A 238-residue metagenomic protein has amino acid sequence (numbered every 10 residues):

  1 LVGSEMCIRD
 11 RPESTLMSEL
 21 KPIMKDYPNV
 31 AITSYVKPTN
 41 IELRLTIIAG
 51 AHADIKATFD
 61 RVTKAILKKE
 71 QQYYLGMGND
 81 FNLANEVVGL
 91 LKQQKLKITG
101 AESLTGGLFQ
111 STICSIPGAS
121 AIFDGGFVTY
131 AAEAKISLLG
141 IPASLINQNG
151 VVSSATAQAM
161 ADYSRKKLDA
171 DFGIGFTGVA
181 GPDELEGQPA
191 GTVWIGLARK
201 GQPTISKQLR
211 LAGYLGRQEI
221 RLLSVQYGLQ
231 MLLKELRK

Functional and structural regions predicted by a protein language model:
L1-I8: Short, small-residue-biased leader/transition segments that mark boundaries at the very start of proteins
S4, T39-L43, K207: Short amphipathic alpha-helical segments
R11-V30: Short amphipathic alpha-helix segments
P28-S34, D171-G175: A short linear hydrophobic-aromatic micro-motif
V30, I41-L43, G191-V193: Change "...and in nucleic-acid phosphodiester-cleaving endonucleases..." to "...and in nucleic-acid processing enzymes
S34-V36, I47, V193-R199: Short beta-strand elements
K37-D60: Terminal amphipathic helices with adjacent charged low-complexity linkers/tails
D54-K238: Short alpha-helical segments enriched in small residues
